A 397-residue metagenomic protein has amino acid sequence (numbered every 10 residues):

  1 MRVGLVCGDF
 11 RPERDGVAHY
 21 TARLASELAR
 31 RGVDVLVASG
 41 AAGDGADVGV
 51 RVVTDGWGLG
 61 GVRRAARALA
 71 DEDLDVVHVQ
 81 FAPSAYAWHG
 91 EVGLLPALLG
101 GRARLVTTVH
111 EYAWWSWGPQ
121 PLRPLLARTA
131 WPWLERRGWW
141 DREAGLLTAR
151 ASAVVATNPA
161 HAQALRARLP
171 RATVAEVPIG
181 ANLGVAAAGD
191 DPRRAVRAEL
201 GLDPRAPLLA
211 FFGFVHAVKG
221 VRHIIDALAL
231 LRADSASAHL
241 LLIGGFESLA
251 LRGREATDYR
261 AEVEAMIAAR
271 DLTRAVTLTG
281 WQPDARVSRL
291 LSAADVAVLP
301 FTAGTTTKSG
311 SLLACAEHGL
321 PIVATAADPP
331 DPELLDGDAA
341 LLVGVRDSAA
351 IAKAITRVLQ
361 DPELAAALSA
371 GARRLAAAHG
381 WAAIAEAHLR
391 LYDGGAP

Functional and structural regions predicted by a protein language model:
L95-L98, P124-V154: Membrane-proximal helix-turn-helix segments that form the acceptor-binding/catalytic region of lipid-linked
A160, G180, F246: Carbohydrate-associated surface elements
A187-L202: A short helix/loop element that forms part of the nucleotide-sugar donor recognition site in Leloir-type
D203-K219, I225-L228, L241-I243: Conserved donor-binding/catalytic core segment of Leloir-type glycosyltransferases
R254-A285: Nucleotide-activated donor-binding/catalytic signature segment of Leloir-type glycosyltransferases, i.e., the conserved
A297, E317, P321-A326: Short hydrophobic beta-strand element within catalytic cores of glycosyltransferases and related nucleotide-activated
D336-S348, R357-P362: Conserved acidic donor-binding segment of nucleotide-sugar-dependent glycosyltransferases
R357, L364-A378, A387-R390: A short, well-ordered alpha-helix in the C-terminal region of glycosyltransferases
